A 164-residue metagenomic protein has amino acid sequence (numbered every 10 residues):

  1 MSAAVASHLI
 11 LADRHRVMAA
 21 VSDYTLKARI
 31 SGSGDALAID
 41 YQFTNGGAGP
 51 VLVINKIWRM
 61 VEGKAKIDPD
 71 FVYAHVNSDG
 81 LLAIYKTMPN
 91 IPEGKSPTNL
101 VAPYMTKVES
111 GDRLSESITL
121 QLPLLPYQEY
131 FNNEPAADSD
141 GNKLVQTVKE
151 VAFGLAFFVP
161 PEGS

Functional and structural regions predicted by a protein language model:
A6-G34, G46, L52: Low-complexity, acidic Ser/Thr/Pro/Gly-rich terminal tails and inter-domain linkers that flank the onset of structured
K27-R29, A102-V108, D140-G141: Beta-strand-rich interaction surfaces with strong enrichment in secreted/lumenal proteins
G32, E109-R113, Q146: Surface-exposed coil/turn segments at beta-strand junctions on protein surfaces, enriched
L37-I39: Structural beta-strand segments of beta-rich domains
Y41-G47: Asparagine-centered strand-capping/turn motif at beta-strand->loop junctions
A48-S110: The feature marks short-to-medium sequence segments in extracytoplasmic or secretory-pathway proteins
T106-L120: Short Pro-Gly-centered flexible turn/kink motifs
L122-S164: Terminal connector regions
